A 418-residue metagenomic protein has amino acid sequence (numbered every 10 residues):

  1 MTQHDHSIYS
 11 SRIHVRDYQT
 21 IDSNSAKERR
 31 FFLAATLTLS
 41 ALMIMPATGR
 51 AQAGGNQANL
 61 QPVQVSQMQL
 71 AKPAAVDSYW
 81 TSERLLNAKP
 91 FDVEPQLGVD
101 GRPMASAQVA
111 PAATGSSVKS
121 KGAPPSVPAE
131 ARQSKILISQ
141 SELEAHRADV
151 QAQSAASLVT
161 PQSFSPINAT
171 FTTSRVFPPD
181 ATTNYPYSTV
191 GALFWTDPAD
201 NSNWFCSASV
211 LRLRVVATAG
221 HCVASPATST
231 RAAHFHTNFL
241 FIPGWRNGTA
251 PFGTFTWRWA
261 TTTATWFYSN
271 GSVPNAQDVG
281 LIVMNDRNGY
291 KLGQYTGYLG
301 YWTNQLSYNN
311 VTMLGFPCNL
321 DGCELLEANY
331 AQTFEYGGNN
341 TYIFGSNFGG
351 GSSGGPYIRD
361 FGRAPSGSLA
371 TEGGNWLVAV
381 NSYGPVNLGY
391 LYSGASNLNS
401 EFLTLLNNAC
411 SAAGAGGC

Functional and structural regions predicted by a protein language model:
M1-E28: N-terminal secretory signal peptides that target proteins for export/translocation
A34-I44: Bacterial N-terminal signal peptides
Q52-V210, S411-C418: Protease-domain processing segments flanking chymotrypsin-fold serine proteases, especially trypsin-like
T81, L193, A208, R214 (+6 more regions): Terminal peptide-recognition signature
Q162-N201, L211, T230-Y290: Conserved catalytic-core segment of clan PA serine endopeptidases
N275-F348: Chymotrypsin/trypsin-fold serine protease catalytic domain
N347-V380: Catalytic nucleophile loop of clan PA
W376-C418: C-terminal cap/linker of serine protease catalytic domains
